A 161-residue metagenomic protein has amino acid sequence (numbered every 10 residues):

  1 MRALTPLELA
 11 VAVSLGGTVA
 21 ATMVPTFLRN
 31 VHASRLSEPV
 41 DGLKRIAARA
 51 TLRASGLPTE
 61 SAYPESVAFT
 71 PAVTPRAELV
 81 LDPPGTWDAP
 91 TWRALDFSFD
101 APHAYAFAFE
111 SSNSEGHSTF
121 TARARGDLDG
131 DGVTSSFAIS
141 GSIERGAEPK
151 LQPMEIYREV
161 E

Functional and structural regions predicted by a protein language model:
M1-V31: N-terminal single-pass transmembrane signal-anchor helix
A21, R29-H32, L36-A48: Repeat-solenoid scaffold signature
V40-R45, A50-F97: Short, glycine/small-hydrophobic-rich surface segments
A104-E115: Short amphipathic beta-strand and strand-loop transition segments with alternating hydrophobic
D127-T134: Acidic, glycine-anchored loop motifs typical of Ca2+
T134-E161: Low-complexity, S/T/G/P-rich flexible repeat/linker segments used as non-globular hinges and stalks within
